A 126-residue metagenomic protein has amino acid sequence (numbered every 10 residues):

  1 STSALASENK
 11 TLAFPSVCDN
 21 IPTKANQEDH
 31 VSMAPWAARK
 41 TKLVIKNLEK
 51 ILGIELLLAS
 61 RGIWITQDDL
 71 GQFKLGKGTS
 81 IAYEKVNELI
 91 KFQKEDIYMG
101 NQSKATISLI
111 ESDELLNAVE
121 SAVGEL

Functional and structural regions predicted by a protein language model:
S1-L126: C-terminal auxiliary extensions adjacent to catalytic cores
